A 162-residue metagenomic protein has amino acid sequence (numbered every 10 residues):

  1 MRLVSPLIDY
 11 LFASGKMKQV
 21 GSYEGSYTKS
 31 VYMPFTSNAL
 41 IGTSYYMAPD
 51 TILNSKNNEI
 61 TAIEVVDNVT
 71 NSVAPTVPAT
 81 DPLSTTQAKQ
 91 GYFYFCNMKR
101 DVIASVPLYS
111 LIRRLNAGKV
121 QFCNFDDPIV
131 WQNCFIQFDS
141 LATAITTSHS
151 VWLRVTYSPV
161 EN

Functional and structural regions predicted by a protein language model:
M1-N162: Beta-strand-centric surfaces of beta-sandwich/beta-rich domains
